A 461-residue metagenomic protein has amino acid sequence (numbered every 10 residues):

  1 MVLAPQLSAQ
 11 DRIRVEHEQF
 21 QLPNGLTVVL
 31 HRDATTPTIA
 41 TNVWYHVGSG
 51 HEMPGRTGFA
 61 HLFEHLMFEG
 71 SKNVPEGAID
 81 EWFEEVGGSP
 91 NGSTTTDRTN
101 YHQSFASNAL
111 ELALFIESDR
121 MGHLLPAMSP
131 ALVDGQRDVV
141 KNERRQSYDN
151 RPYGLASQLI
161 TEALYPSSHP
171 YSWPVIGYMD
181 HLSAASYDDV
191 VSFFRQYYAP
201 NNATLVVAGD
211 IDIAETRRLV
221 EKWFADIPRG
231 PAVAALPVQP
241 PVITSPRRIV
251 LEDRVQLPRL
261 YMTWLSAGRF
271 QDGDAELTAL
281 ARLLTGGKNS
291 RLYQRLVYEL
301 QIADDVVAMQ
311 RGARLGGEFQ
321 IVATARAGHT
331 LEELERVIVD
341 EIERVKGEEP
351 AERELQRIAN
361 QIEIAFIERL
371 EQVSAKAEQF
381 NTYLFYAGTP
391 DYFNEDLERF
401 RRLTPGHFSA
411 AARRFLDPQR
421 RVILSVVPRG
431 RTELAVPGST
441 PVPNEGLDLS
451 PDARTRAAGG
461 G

Functional and structural regions predicted by a protein language model:
A9-E16, F20-T36: N- or domain-start disorder-to-order transition segments that initiate the globular core
Q10-F20, T161-A203, P231, A235-P240 (+5 more regions): Histidine-acidic residue clusters that define the catalytic metal-binding segment of zinc metallopeptidase domains
V29-H31, T36-P54, G58-L62, E76-H123 (+6 more regions): M16 family metallopeptidases and their MPP-like homologs
E69-G70, V74, G122-A131, S147 (+1 more regions): Short, polar/flexible loop-turn hinges at active-site or ligand-entry regions and domain interfaces
L125, S167, V175, P200 (+3 more regions): An aromatic/glycine/proline-enriched structural segment found at the starts of mature extracellular/organellar domains
H407-V426: Bilobed periplasmic-binding protein-like "clamshell/Venus-flytrap" ligand-binding domains
